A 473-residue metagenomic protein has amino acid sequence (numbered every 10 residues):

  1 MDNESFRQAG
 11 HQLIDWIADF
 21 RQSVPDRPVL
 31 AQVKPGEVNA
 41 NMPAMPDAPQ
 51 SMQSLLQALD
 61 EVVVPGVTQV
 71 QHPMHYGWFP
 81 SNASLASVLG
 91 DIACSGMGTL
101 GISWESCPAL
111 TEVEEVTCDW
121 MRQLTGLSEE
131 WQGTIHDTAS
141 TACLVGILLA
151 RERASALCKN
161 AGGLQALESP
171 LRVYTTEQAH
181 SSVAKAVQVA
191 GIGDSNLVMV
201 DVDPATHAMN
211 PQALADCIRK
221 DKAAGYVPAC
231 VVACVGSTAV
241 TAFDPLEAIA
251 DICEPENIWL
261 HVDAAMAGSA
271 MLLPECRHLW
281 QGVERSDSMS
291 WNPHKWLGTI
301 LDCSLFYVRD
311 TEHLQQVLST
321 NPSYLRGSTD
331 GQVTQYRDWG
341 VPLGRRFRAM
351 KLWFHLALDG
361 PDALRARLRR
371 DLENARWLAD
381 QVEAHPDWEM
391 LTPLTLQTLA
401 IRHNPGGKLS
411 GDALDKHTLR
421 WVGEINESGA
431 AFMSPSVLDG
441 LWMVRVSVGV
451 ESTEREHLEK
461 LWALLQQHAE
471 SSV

Functional and structural regions predicted by a protein language model:
M1-E130, G423, E427, A431 (+2 more regions): N-terminal entrance/gating region of PLP-dependent enzymes' catalytic architecture
L85-E168, Y174-T176, S182-V183: Well-ordered mid-protein domain cores that form the structural environment of catalytic cofactors
T138, A142-Q315: Conserved PLP-enzyme active-site core in the AAT-like
S237, E256, Q281-E383: Active-site C-terminal subdomain of aminotransferase-like
E389-I425: Conserved PLP-binding catalytic core of the aspartate aminotransferase-like
P393, T398, E427-R445: Conserved PLP cofactor-binding pocket of PLP-dependent enzymes
P435-V473: PLP-dependent enzyme catalytic core of the Aspartate aminotransferase-like
